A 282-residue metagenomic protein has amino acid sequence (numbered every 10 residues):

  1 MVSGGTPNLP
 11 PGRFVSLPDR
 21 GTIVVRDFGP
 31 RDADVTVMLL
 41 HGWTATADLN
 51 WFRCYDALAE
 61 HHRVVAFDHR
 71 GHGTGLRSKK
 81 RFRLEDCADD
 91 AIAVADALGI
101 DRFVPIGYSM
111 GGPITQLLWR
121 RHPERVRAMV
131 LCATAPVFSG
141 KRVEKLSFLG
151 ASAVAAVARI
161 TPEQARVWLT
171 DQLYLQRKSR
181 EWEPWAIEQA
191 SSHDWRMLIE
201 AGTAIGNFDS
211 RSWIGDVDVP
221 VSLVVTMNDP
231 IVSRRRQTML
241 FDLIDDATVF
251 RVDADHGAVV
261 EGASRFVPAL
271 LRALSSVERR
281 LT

Functional and structural regions predicted by a protein language model:
L17-T74: Conserved HGGG/HGGXW glycine-rich cap/lid loop of the alpha/beta-hydrolase fold
F52-A59, V65-I106, P268: Active-site loop/oxyanion-hole signature of alpha/beta-hydrolase fold enzymes
Q116, R120, R127-V157: Flexible "cap/lid" loop of the alpha/beta hydrolase fold
G140-K145, R159-G215: Conserved alpha/beta-hydrolase catalytic His-Asp/Glu region
S210, V219, S233-L240: Short alpha-helix in the alpha/beta-hydrolase fold that links the catalytic acid
V217, L223-V225: Short beta-strand/loop motif that positions the catalytic acidic residue of the alpha/beta-hydrolase fold
M227-V232: Acidic catalytic loop of the alpha/beta-hydrolase fold
A247-T282: Catalytic active-site module of serine/aspartate enzymes centered on a nucleophile-bearing elbow/loop
